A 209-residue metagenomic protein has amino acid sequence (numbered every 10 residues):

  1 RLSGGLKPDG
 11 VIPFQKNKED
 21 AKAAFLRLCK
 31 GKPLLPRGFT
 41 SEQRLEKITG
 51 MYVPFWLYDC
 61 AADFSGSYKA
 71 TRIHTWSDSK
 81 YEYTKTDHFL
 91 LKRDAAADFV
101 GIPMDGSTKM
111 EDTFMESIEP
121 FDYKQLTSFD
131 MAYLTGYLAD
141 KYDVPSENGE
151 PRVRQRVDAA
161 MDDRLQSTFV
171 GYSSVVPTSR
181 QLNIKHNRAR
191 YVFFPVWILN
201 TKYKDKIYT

Functional and structural regions predicted by a protein language model:
L2, L6-T209: Charged, low-complexity helical/coil segments in non-catalytic cytosolic or luminal regions
